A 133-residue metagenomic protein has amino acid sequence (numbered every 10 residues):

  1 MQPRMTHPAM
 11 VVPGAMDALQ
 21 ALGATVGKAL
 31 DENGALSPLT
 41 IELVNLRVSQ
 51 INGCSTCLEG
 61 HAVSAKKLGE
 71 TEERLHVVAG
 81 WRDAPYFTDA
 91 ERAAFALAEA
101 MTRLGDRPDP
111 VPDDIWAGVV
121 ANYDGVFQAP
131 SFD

Functional and structural regions predicted by a protein language model:
M1-E42, K66: Acidic, glycine/proline-rich low-complexity segments that act as flexible tails and inter-domain linkers
P3-G14, G80-F87, E99-L104: A ubiquitous short alpha-helical element
L19, R47-L58, M101, G105: Alpha-helical transition-metal enzyme core signature, strongest for iron centers
L22-T25, V77, L97-L104: Solvent-exposed, amphipathic alpha-helical segments
E32-N52, A129-P130: Immediate flanking context of iron-sulfur cluster ligation sites
T56-R92, A98: Helix-adjacent hinge/juxtasegments
A90-D133: Acidic/histidine-rich alpha-helical segments that form the ligand environment of transition-metal centers
